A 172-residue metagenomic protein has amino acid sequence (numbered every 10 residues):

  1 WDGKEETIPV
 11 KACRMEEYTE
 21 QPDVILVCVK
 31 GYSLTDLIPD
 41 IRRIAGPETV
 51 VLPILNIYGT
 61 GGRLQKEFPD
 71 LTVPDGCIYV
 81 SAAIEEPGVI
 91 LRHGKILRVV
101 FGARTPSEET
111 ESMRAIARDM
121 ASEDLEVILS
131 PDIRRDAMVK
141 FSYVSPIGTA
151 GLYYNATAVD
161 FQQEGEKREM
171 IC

Functional and structural regions predicted by a protein language model:
W1-G3, P69, P146, Y154: A generic structural signal for secondary-structure junctions that act as hinges or helix/strand caps at the edges
W1-T7, D119-A121: Short, conserved catalytic or adaptor-binding loops enriched in Gly and charged residues
K4-V89: Rossmann-like NAD(P)(H) cofactor-binding subdomain of soluble oxidoreductases
E20, L55-K140, P146: Rossmann-fold dinucleotide-binding core
A45-E48, I90-A103, L152-Q162: Helix-loop-beta segment of a Rossmann-like dinucleotide-binding subdomain
R134-Q162, E166-C172: Active-site-proximal catalytic alpha-helix in oxidoreductases
